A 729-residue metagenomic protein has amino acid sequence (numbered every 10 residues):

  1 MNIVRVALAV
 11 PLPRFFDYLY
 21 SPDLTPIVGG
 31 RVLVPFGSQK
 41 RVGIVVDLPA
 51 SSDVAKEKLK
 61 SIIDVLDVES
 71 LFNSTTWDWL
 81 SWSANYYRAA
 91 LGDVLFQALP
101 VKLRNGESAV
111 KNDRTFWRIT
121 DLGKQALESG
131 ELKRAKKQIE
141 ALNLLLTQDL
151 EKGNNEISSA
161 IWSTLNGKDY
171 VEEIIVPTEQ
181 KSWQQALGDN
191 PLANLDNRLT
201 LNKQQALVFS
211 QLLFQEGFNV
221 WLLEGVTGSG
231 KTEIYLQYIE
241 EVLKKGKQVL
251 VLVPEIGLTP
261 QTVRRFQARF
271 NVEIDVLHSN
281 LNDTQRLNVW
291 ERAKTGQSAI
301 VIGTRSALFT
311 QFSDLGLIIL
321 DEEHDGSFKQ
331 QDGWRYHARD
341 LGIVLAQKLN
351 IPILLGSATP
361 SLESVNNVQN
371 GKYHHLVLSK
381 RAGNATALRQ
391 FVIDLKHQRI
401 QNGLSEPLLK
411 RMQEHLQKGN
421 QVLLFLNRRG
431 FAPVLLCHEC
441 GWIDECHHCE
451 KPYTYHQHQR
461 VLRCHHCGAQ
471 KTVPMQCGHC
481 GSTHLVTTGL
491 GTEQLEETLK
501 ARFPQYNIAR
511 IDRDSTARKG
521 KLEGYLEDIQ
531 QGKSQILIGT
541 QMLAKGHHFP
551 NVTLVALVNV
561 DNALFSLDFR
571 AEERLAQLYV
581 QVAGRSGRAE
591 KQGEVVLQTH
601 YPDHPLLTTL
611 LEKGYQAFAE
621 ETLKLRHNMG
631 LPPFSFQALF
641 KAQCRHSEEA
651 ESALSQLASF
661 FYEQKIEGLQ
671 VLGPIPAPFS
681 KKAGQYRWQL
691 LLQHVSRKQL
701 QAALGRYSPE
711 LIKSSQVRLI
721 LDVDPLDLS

Functional and structural regions predicted by a protein language model:
M1-S357, Q369-A385, Q664, L691 (+1 more regions): Accessory, non-ATPase domains that flank or precede helicase/AAA+ motor cores in DNA-metabolism machines
V4, Y18, G43, Q390 (+3 more regions): Small-residue-enriched segments and motifs
P35-S38, E255, M629-L631, F679-K681: AMP-binding (ANL) adenylation modules
K40, Q670-K698: Short, intrinsically disordered low-complexity segments
D196-N202, G217-E651, Q689-L691, K698: Inter-lobe coupling/hinge segments of SF2-like helicase ATPases
F503-Y506, F661-Q670, I712-Q716: Short secondary-structure junctions
Y615-Q616, E649-L672: Short amphipathic alpha-helix segments
E663-A683, L719, P725-L728: A carboxyl-terminal module marker
